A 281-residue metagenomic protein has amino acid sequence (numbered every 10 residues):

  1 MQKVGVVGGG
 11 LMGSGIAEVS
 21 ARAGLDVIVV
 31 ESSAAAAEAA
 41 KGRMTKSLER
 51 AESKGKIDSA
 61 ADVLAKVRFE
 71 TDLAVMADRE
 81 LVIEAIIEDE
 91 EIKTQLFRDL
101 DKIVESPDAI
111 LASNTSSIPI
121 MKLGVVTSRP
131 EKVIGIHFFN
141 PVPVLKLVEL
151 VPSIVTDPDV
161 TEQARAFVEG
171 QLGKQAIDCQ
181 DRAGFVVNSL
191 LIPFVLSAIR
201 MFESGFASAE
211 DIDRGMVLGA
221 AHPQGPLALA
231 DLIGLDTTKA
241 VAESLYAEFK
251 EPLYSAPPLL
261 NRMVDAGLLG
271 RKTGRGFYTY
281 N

Functional and structural regions predicted by a protein language model:
M1-E49, K54: NAD(P)+-binding Rossmann beta1-loop-alpha1 motif at the extreme N-terminus of oxidoreductases
Q2, D159-E162, E169-D181, E203-S204 (+1 more regions): NAD(P)-dependent Rossmann-like dehydrogenase/reductase catalytic/cofactor-binding core
V4, A21-G24, A61-L81, Q163-G173 (+1 more regions): Amphipathic alpha-helical segments at domain termini/boundaries
G13-G15, K93, S116-I120: Short glycine/serine/threonine-rich phosphate/pyrophosphate-binding segments that cradle anionic phosphate groups
I28, R68, I83, I134-I136 (+1 more regions): Hydrophobic/aromatic beta-strand patches that form the interior of the parallel beta-sheet core in alpha/beta enzyme
A35-A36, R50-I110, I118: Rossmann-like NAD(P)-binding element
I110-Q180, N188-S189: Rossmann-fold dinucleotide-binding core
